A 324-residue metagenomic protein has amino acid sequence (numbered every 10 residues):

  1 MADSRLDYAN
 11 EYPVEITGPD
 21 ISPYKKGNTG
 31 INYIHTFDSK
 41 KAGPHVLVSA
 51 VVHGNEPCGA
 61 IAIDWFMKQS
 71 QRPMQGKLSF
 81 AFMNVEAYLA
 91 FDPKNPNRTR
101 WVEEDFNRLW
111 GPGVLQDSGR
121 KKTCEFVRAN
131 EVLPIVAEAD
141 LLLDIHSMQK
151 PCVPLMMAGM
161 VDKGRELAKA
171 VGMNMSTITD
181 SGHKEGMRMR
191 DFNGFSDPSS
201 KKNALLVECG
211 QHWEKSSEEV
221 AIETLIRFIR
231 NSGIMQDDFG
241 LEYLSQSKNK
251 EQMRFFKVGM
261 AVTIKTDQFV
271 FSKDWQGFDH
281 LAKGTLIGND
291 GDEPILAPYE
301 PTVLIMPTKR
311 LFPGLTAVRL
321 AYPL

Functional and structural regions predicted by a protein language model:
M1-L324: Structured catalytic-domain cores with a bias toward divalent-metal coordination
